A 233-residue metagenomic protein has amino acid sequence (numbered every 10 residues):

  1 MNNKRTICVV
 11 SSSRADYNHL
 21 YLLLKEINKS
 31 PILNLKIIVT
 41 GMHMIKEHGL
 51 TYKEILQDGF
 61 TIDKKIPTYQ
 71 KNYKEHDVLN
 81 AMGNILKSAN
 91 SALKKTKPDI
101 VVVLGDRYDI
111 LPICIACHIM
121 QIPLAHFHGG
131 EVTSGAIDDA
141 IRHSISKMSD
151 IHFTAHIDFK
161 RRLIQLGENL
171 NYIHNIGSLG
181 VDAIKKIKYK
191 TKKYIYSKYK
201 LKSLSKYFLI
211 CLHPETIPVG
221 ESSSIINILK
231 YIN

Functional and structural regions predicted by a protein language model:
T6-S11, Y17-N28, T68-L170: Active-site and donor-binding regions of nucleotide-sugar-utilizing enzymes
V9, I37-V39, V103, H126 (+2 more regions): Structural beta-sheet core signal
S11, H43-K46, M148-E221: A nucleotide-sugar donor-handling region in carbohydrate enzymes
D16-H19, I45-E47: Short N-terminal binding/cap micro-motifs at the start of the first secondary-structure element
N34-V78, S88: Conserved nucleotide-sugar phosphate-binding/catalytic loop shared by glycosyltransferases and other
S134-G135, I217-I225: Glycine/threonine-rich flexible loop motifs
S224-N233: Short hydrophobic signal-anchor/transmembrane segments that target glycosyltransferases and glycosylation machinery
